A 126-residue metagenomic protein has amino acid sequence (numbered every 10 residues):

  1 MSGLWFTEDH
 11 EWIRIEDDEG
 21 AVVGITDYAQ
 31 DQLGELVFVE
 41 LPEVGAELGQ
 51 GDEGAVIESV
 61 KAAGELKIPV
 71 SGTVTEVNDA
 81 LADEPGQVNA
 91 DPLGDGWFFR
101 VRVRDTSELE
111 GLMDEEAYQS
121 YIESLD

Functional and structural regions predicted by a protein language model:
M1-G3, L66, V70: Short, glycine/small-residue-enriched coil/turn segments at secondary-structure junctions
M1-Q50, G86, A90-D126: Acidic, low-complexity mobile loops and tails
I13-I15, V60, S71, V77-A80 (+1 more regions): Residue-level recognition of beta-strand microenvironments
Q30-D31, V44, S71-V74, D79-A82: Short, charged/polar surface micro-motifs in flexible loops or helix N-caps
Q32-F38, V60, I68-S71: Short, solvent-exposed beta-edge and connector elements
E58-K67, E84-G86: Short, Lys/Arg- and Gly-enriched loop/turn segments at beta-strand edges
